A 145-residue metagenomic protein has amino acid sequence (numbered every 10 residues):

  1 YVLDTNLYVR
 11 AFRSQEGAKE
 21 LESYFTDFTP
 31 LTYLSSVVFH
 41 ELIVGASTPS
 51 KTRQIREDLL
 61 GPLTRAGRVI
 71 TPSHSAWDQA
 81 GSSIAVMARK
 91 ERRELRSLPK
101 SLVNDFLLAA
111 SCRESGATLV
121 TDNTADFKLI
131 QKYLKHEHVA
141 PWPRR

Functional and structural regions predicted by a protein language model:
Y1-S35, V44-G61, R145: Short, well-structured N-terminal submotif of metal-dependent ribonuclease cores
L3-D4, S35, S101-L102, N123-T124 (+1 more regions): Histidine- and aromatic-rich ligand-binding microenvironments
D4-T5, L42, A80, C112: Generic structural signal for small/hydrophobic residues in well-ordered secondary structure, especially within
L7-Y8, V38, A76, L108 (+1 more regions): Alpha-helix capping/helix-boundary segments
P49-I55, A88, E137-V139: Cytochrome P450 catalytic domain signature, combining two hallmark sequence patches
L59-I70: N-terminal-biased segments
R68-T118, D122: Active-site neighborhoods of divalent-metal-dependent phosphate/nucleic-acid chemistry enzymes
A109-R145: Acidic, PIN/NYN-like endoribonuclease modules and their adjacent C-terminal/linker elements
